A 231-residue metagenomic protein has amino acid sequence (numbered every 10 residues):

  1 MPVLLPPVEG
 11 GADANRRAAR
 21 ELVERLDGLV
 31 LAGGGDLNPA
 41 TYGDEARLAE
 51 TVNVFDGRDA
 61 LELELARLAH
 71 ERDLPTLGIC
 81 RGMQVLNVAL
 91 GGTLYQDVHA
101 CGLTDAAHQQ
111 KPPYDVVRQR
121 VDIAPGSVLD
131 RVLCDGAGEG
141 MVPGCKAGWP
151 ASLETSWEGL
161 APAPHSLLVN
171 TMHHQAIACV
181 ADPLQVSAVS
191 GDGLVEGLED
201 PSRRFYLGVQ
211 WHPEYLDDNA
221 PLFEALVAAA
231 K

Functional and structural regions predicted by a protein language model:
M1-D27, L31, F55-R72, H99 (+1 more regions): Amide-donor transfer/coupling interface in amidating biosynthetic enzymes
P2-V3, T76, L94: Hydrophobic beta-strand scaffold residues
E24-L26, R47, T93-D97: Short, hinge-like loop/turn segments at secondary-structure boundaries
G35-R47: Short, flexible, mixed-charge acidic loops at enzyme active sites
P39-Y42, V88-A89, L198: Short glycine-/acidic-enriched loop or helix-start segments at secondary-structure transitions that form or flank
E50-V52: A mobile, often basic/glycine-rich helix-loop segment that functions as the active-site lid/recognition loop
G78, M83: Glycine-rich beta-to-alpha active-site loop
